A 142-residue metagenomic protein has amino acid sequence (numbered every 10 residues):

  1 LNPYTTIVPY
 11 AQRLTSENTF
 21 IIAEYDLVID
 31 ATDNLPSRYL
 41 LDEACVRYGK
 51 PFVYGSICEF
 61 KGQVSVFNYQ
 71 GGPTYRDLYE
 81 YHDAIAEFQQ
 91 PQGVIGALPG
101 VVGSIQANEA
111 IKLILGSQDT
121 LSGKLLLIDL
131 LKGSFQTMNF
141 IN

Functional and structural regions predicted by a protein language model:
L1-N142: Adenine nucleotide-associated cytosolic modules
